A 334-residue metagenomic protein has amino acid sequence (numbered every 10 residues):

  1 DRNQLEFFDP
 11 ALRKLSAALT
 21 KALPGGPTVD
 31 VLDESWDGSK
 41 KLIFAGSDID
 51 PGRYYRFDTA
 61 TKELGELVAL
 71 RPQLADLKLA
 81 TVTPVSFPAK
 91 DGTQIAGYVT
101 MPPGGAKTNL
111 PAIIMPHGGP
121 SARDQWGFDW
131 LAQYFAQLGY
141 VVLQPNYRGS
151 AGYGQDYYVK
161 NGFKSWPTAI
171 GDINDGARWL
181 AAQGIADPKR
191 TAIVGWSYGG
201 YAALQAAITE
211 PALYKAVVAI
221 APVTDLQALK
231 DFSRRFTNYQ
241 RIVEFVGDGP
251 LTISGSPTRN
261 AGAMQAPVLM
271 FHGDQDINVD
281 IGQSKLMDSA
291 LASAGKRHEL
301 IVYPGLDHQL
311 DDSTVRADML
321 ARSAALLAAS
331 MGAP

Functional and structural regions predicted by a protein language model:
D1-A96, M101-T108, S121-L138, W179-A182: Peripheral, non-catalytic segments that deliver or gate enzyme domains
F44, D48, A89-I95, A112 (+4 more regions): C-terminal substrate/ligand-recognition segments
T100, M115-P116, V194, F271: Short hydrophobic segments within beta-strands
T108-G118: Short beta-strand element of the alpha/beta-hydrolase
A112, A136-N146, E299: A fold-wide structural signal in alpha/beta-hydrolase
M115, G127-W130, T209, L286: Alpha-helical transmission elements in cytosolic ATPase-linked domains
Y147-P334: Active-site-proximal cap/loop segments of hydrolase catalytic domains
